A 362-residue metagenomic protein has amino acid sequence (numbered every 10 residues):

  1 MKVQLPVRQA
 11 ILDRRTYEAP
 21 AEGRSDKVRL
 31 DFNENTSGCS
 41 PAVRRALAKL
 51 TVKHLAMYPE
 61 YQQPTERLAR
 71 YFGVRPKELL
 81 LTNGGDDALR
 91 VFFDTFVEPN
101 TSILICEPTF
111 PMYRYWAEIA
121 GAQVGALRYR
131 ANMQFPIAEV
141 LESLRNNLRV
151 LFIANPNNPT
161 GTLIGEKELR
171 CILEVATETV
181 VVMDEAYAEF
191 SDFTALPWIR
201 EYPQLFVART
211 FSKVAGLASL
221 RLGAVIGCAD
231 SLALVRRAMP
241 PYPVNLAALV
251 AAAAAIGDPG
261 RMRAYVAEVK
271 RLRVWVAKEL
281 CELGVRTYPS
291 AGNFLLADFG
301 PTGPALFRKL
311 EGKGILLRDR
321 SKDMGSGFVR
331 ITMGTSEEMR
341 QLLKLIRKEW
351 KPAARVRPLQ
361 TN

Functional and structural regions predicted by a protein language model:
K2-G84, V91: N-terminal small-domain helix-loop-helix segment of the aminotransferase-like
R75-L79, P99-S102, E185, P203-Q204 (+1 more regions): Short acidic capping loops at alpha-helix termini that bridge into adjacent secondary structure
T95-I153: PLP-dependent aminotransferase-like
A131, K270, C281-K313: Conserved PLP-binding catalytic core of the aspartate aminotransferase-like
A131-E189: Active-site phosphate-binding strand-loop segment of PLP-dependent enzymes
K167, K309-K313, R318, K322-N362: PLP-dependent enzyme catalytic core of the Aspartate aminotransferase-like
Q204-Y288: PLP-dependent aminotransferase class I/II
